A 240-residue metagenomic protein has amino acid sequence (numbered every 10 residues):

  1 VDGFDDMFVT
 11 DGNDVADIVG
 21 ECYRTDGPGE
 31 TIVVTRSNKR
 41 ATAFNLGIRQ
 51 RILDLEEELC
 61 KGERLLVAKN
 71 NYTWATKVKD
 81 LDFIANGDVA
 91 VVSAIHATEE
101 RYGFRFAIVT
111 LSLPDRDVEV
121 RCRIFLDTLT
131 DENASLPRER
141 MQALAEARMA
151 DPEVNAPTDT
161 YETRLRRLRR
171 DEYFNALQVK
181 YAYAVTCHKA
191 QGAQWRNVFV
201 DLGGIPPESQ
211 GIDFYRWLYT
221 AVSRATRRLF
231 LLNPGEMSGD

Functional and structural regions predicted by a protein language model:
V1-R140: Conserved helicase motor core of P-loop NTPases
N86-D88, E100-D240: C-terminal accessory regions
